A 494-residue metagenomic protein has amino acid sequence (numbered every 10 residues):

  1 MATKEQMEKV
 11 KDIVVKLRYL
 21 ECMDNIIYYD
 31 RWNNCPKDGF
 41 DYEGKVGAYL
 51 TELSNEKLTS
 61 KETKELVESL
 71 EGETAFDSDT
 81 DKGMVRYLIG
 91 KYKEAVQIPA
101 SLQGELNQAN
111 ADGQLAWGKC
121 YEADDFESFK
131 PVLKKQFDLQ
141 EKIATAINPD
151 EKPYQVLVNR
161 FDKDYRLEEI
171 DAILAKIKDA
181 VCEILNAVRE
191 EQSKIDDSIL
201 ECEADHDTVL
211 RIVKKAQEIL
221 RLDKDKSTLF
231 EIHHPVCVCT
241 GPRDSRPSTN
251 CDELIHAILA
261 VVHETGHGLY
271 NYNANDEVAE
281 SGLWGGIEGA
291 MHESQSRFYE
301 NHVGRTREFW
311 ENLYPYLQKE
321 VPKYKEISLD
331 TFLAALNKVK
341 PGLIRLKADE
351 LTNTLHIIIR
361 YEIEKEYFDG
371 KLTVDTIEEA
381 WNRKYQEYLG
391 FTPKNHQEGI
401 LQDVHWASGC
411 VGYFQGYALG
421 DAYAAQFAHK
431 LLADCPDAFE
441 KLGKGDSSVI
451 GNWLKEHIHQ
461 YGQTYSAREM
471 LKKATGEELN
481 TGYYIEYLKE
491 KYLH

Functional and structural regions predicted by a protein language model:
A2-K163, K489-L493: A well-structured
A2-Q6, C22-N25, D38, T59 (+2 more regions): C-terminal, non-catalytic "cap/extension" segments appended to globular domains
Y42, E105, V132-K135, I173 (+12 more regions): Secondary-structure capping and boundary motifs in well-ordered enzyme cores
N107-H256: Contiguous, non-catalytic segments that form substrate-binding/exosite surfaces or channel walls
L174, K178, H206-L210, A216-F230 (+2 more regions): All-alpha helical catalytic cores of prenyl diphosphate-utilizing isoprenoid enzymes
D225, E277-S281, R305-P315, V374-D375 (+1 more regions): Acidic/polar loop patches that form or flank catalytic/metal-binding clefts of enzymes that bind anionic ligands
E253-N275, E293-R297: Active-site recognition of the HExxH zinc-binding catalytic motif
G285-E326: Post-HExxH zinc-binding segment in Zn-dependent metallohydrolases
